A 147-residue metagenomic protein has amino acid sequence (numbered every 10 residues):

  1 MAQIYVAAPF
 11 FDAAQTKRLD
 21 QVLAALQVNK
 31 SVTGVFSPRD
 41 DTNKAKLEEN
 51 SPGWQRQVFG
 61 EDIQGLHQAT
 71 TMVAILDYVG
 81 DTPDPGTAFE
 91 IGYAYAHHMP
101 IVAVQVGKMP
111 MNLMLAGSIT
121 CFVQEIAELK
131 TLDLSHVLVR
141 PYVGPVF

Functional and structural regions predicted by a protein language model:
M1-F147: Conserved catalytic or regulatory cores that recognize and/or transform ribose-phosphate-containing ligands
